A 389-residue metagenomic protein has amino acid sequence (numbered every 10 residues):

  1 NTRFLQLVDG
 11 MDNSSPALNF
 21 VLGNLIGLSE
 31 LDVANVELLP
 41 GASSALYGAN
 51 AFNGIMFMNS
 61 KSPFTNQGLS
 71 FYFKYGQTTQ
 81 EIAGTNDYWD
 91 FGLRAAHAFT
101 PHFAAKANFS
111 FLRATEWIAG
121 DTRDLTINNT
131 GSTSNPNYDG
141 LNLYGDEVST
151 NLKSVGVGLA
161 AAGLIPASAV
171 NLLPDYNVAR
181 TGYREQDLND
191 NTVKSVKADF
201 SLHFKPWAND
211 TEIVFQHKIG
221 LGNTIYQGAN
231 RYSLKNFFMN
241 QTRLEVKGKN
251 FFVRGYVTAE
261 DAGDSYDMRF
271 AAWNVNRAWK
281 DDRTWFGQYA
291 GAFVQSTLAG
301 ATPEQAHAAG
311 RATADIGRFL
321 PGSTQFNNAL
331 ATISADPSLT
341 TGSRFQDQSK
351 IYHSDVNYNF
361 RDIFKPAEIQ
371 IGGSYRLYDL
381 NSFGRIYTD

Functional and structural regions predicted by a protein language model:
N1-L7, V21-L28, N50-Y75, W89-F91: N-terminal periplasmic accessory domains that precede and gate Gram-negative outer-membrane beta-barrel machines
F4, T65-L69, P101-A105, N209-I213 (+4 more regions): Outer-envelope beta-barrel architecture signal
D12-P40: Short acidic/polar hinge/loop motifs at secondary-structure boundaries that mediate gating or recognition
G41, N59, Y72-T78, S110-L112 (+3 more regions): Outer-membrane beta-barrel pore domains and translocons
G48, A83-D87, F99, L188-S195 (+5 more regions): Short sequence motifs at beta-strands and strand-loop junctions characteristic of Gram-negative outer-membrane
G54, W89-L93, K194-F200, F238-T242 (+2 more regions): Hydrophobic, lipid-facing positions within transmembrane beta-strands of outer-membrane proteins
Y72-N86, D90-Y232: Periplasmic-side early beta-strands and strand-to-turn transitions of outer-membrane beta-barrels
R243-D389: Face-selective signature of the C-terminal outer-membrane beta-barrel domain
